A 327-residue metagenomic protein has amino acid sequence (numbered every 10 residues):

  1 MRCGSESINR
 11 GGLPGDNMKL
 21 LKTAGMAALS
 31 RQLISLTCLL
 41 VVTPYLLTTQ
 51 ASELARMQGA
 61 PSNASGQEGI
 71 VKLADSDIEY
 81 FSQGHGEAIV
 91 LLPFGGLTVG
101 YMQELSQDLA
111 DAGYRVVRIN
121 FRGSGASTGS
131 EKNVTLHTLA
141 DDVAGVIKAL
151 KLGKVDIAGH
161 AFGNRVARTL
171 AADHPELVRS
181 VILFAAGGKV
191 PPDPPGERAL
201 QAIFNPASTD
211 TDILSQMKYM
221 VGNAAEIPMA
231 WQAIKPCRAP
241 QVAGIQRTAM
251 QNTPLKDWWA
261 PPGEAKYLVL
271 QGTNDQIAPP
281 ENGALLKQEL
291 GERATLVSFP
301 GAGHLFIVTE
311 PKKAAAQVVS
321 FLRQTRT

Functional and structural regions predicted by a protein language model:
L73-S82: A short loop-to-beta-strand scaffold at the N-terminal edge of the catalytic core in hydrolase folds
F81-A126: Conserved HGGG/HGGXW glycine-rich cap/lid loop of the alpha/beta-hydrolase fold
R118-A158: Active-site loop/oxyanion-hole signature of alpha/beta-hydrolase fold enzymes
G159, G163, A167: Gly/Ala-rich beta-loop-alpha elbow adjacent to hydrolase catalytic centers
A172, V181-S208: Flexible "cap/lid" loop of the alpha/beta hydrolase fold
P194, A207-G263: Conserved alpha/beta-hydrolase catalytic His-Asp/Glu region
T248-L285: Conserved serine/cysteine hydrolase catalytic core
A302-P311: Catalytic histidine-centered segment of alpha/beta-hydrolase-like enzymes
